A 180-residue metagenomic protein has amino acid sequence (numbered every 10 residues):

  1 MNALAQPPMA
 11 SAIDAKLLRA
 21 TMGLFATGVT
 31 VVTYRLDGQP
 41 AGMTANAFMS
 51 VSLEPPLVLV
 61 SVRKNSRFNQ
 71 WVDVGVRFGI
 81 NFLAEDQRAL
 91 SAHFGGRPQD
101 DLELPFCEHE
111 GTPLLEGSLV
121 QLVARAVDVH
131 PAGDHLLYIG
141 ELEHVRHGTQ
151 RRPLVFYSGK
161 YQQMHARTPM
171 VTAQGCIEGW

Functional and structural regions predicted by a protein language model:
N2-W180: Basic, polyanion-binding surface patches
